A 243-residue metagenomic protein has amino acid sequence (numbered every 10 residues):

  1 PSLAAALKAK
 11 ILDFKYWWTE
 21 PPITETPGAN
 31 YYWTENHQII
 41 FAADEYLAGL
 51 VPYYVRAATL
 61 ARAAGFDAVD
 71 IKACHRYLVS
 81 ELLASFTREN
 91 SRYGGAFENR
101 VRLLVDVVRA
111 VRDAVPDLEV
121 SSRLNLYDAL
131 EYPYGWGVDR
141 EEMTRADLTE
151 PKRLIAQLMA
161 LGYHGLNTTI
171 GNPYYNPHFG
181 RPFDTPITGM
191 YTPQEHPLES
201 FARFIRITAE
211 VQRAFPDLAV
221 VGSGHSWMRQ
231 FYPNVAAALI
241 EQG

Functional and structural regions predicted by a protein language model:
P1-G243: Flavin-dependent oxidoreductase catalytic cores
